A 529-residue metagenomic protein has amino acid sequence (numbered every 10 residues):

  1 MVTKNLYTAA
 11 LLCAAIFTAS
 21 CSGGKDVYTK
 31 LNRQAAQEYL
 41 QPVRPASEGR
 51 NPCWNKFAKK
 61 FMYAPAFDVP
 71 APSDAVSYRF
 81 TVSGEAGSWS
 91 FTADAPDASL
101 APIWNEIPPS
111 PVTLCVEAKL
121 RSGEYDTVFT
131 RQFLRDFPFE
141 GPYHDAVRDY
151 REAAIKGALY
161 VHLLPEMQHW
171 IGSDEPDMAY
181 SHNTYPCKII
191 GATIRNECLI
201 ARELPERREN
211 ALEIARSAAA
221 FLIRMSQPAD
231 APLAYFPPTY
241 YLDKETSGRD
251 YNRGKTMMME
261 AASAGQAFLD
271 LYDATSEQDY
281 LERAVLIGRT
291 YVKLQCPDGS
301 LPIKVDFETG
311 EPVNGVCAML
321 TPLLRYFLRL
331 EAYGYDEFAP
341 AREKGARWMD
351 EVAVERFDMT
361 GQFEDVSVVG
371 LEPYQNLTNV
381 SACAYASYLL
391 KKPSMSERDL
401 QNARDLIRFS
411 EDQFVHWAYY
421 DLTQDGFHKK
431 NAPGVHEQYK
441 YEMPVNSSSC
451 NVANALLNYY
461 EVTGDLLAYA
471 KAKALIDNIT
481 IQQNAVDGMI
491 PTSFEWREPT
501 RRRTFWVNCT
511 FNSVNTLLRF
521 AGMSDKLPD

Functional and structural regions predicted by a protein language model:
G24-A66: Short, compositionally biased P/S/T/A/G/V-rich stretches that sit at domain boundaries
N32, L40, F133-I189, N210-L242 (+10 more regions): Low-complexity, Ser/Thr/Pro/Gly-enriched N-terminal "stalk/linker" regions
P65-S73: Conserved aromatic anchor
I103-P111: Surface-exposed, short loops/turns at beta-strand junctions within beta-sandwich domains
G123-F137: Extracellular fibronectin type III
G123-T127, P142-R151, I200-R216, L271-V285 (+4 more regions): Structural helix-adjacent loops and short alpha-helical linkers that scaffold large soluble proteins
H182-R202, R249, R253-Y272, G310-E331 (+3 more regions): Well-ordered alpha-helical segments within folded domains of soluble proteins
